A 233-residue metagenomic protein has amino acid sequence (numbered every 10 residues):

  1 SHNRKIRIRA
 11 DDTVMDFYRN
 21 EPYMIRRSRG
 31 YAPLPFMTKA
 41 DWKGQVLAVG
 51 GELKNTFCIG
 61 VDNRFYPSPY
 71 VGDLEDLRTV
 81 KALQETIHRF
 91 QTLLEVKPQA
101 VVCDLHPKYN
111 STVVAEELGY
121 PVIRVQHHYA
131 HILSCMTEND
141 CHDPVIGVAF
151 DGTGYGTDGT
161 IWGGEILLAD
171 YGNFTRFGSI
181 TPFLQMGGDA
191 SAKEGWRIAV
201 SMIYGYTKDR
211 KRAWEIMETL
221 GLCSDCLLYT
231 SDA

Functional and structural regions predicted by a protein language model:
S1-A40: Internal gly/pro-rich beta-alpha loop/helix module that stabilizes soluble enzyme cofactors or their anionic handles
S1-R7, D73, R78-V80, F174-W214: Glycine-rich phosphate-binding loop plus the immediately following alpha-helix
T13-M15, N55-G60, G164-L168: Short beta-strand scaffold segments in enzyme catalytic cores
P33-V46, R124-G147: Conserved phosphate-binding catalytic cores of ATP/NTP-utilizing and phosphoryl-transfer enzymes
G60-L74, S179: Gly-rich Lys/Arg/Thr-decorated short loops/hinges at beta-loop-alpha junctions or inter-strand turns that position
V96-H106: Short glycine-rich phosphate-binding loop at a beta-alpha junction
M136-M202: Active-site histidine-anchored catalytic micro-motif
Y229-A233: Conserved small/polar residues in nucleotide/adenosyl-binding loops
